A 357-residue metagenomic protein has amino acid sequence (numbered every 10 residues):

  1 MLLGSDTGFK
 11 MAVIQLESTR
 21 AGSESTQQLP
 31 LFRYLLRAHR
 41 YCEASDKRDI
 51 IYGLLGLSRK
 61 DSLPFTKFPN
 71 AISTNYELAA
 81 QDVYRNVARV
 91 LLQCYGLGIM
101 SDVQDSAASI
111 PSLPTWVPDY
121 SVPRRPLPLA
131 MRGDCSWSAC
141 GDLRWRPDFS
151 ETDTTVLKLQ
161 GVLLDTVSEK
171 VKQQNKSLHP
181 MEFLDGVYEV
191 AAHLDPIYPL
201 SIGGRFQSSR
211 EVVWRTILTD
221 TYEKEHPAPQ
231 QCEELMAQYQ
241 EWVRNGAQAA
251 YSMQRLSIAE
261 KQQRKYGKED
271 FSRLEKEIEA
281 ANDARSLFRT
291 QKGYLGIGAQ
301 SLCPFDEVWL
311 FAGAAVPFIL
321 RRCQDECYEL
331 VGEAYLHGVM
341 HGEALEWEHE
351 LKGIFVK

Functional and structural regions predicted by a protein language model:
M1-K357: Acidic/Ser/Thr/Pro-rich low-complexity tail/linker regions in eukaryotic proteins
